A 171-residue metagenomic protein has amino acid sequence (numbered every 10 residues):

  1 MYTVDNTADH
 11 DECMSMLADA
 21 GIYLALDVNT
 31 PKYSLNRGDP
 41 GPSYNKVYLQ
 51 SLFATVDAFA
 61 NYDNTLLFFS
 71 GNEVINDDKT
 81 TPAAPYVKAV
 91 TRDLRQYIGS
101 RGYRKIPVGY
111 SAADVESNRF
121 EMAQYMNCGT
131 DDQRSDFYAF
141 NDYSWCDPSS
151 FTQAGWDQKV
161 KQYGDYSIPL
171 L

Functional and structural regions predicted by a protein language model:
M1-D11, Y33-L35, S43-K46, N76-D77 (+2 more regions): Acidic-and-aromatic substrate-binding clefts and catalytic sites of carbohydrate-active enzymes
M1-P40, K88-G109: Aromatic-lined substrate-binding rim segments of carbohydrate-active enzymes
M1-Y2, L24-V28, L66-S70, V108-Y110 (+2 more regions): Hydrophobic faces of well-ordered beta-strands that scaffold small-molecule active sites in alpha/beta enzyme cores
H10-L24, A54-N64, Y125-Q133, V160-D165: Acidic (Asp/Glu)-rich catalytic clusters
S15, Q50-D57, D63, P85-R92 (+1 more regions): Solvent-exposed, polar/charged alpha-helical surfaces in well-ordered, non-transmembrane soluble domains, broadly
K32, N36-G38, V47-A54: Aromatic/His-enriched, Gly/Pro-containing loop or helix-boundary segments that lie immediately adjacent to catalytic
F53-A83, G109-S111: Active-site groove signature of glycoside hydrolases
T80-L171: Noncatalytic carbohydrate-binding groove/subsite architecture in carbohydrate-active enzymes
